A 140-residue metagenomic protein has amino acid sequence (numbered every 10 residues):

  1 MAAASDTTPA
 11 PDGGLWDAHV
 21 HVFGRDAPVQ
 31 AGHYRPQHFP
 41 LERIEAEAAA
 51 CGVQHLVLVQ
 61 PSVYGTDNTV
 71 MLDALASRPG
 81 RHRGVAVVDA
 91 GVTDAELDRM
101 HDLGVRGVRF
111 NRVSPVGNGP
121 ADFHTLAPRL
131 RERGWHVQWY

Functional and structural regions predicted by a protein language model:
M1-T66, V70: An N-terminally biased module of ancient metal coordination in phosphate/nucleic-acid-related enzymes
G65-Y140: Active-site gating/metal-coordination segments in enzymes
